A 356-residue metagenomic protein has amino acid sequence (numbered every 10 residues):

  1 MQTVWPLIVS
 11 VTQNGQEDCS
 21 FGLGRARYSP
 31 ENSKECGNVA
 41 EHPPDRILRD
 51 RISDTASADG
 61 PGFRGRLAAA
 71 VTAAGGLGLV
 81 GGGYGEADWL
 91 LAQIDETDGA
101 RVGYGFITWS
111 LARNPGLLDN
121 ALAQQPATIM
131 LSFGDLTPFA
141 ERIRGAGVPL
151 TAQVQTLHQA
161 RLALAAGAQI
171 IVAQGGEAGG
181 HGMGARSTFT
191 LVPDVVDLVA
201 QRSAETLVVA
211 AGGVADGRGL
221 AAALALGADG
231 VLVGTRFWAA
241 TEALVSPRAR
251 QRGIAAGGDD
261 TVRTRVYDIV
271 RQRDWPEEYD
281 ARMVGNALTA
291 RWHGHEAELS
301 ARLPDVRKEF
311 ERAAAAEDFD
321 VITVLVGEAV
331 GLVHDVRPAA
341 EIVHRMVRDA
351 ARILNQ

Functional and structural regions predicted by a protein language model:
Q2, Q13: Detector for the Zn2+-coordinating histidines of canonical Cys2His2
V9, Q16-C19: Ser/Thr/Pro/Gly-rich low-complexity, intrinsically disordered segments
G15, G22-G24, G37: Residue-identity detector for glycine
N32-S203, L207: Active-site entrance/lid segments in N-terminal catalytic domains of soluble metabolic enzymes
G62, G213-A215: Residue-level detector of alpha-helix initiation sites
A165, A178, R186, T190-L207 (+1 more regions): Conserved active-site-proximal phosphate/metal-binding subdomains
